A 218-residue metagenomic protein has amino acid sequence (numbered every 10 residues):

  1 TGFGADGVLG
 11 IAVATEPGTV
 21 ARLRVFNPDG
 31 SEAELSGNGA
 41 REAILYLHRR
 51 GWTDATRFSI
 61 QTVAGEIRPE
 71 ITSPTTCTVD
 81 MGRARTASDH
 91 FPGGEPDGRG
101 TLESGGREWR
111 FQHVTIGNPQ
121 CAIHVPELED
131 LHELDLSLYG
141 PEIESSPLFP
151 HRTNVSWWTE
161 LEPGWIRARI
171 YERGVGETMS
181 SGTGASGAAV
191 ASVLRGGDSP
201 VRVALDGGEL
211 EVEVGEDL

Functional and structural regions predicted by a protein language model:
T1-P74, A122-L218: A glycine-rich beta-to-alpha transition motif near the start of alpha/beta enzyme domains, typified by
S73, H90-P92: Short acidic, glycine/serine/threonine-rich loops at helix termini
V79-M81: Intrinsically disordered, low-complexity regions enriched in acidic/Ser/Thr/Pro/Gln residues
R85-D89: Short, charged/polar, Gly/Pro-enriched secondary-structure boundary elements
F91, L102, I143: Short clusters of hydrophobic/aromatic residues that line enzyme substrate/ligand-binding pockets
G93-D97: Short intrinsically disordered coil segments
G98-H132: Internal active-site segments that recognize and position negatively charged phosphoryl groups and nucleotide moieties
